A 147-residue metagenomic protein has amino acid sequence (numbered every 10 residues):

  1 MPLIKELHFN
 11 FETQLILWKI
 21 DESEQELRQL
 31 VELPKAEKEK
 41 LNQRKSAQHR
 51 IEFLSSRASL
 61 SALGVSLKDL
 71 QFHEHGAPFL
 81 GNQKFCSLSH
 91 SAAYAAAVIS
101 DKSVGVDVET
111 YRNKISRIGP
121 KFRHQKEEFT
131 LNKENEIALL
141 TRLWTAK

Functional and structural regions predicted by a protein language model:
M1-K147: Core catalytic alpha/beta fold that binds nucleotide/phospho-ligands
